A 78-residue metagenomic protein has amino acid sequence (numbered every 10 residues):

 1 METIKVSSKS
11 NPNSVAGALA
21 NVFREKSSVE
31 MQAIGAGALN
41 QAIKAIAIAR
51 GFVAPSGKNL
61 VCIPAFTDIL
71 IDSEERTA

Functional and structural regions predicted by a protein language model:
M1-V29: An N-terminal amphipathic alpha-helical segment
S10-P12, G37, D68-L70: Residues that cap or initiate secondary-structure elements
G17-N21, K44-I46, G57, E75-T77: Surface-exposed beta-strand edges and their flanking turn/coil or helix-capping segments
R24-Q41: Charged, well-structured alpha/beta interaction segments
A36-C62: Short, hydrophobic/π-rich interface segment
A54-A78: C-terminal edge-of-domain segments
